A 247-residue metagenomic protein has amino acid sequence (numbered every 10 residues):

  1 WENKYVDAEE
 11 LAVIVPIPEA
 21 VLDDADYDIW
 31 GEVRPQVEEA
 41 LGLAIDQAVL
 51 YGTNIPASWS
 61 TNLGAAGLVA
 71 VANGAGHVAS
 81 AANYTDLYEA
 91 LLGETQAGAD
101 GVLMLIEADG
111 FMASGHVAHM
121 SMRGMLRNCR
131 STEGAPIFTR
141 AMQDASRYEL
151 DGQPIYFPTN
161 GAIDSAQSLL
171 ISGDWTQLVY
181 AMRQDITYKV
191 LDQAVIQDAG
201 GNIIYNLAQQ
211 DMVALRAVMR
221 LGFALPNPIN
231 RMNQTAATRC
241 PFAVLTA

Functional and structural regions predicted by a protein language model:
E2-V102, T238, A243-A247: Alpha-helical scaffold segments that mediate packing/assembly in large oligomeric complexes
Y5, D24-D26, M125-N128, Y180 (+1 more regions): Short helix/loop capping segments that flank catalytic or ligand/cofactor-binding pockets
A12-I14, V21, L43, Q47 (+4 more regions): Short loop/turn segments at secondary-structure transitions that flank enzyme active sites
E19-A20, S165, N206, M232: Alpha-helical interaction segments
V33-Q36, G134-T139, Q177, N233-C240: Short, low-complexity, polar/charged sequence segments that are solvent-exposed and flexible
L43-L50, N54, A108-M112, L221-P228: Intrinsically disordered or highly flexible coil/loop and linker segments, enriched in small and charged/polar residues
D46, N206-A247: Protruding loop/beta-arch "assembly-hinge" segments enriched in small, turn-prone residues
N54-V213, M219: Extended oligomerization regions of viral-like shell subunits
